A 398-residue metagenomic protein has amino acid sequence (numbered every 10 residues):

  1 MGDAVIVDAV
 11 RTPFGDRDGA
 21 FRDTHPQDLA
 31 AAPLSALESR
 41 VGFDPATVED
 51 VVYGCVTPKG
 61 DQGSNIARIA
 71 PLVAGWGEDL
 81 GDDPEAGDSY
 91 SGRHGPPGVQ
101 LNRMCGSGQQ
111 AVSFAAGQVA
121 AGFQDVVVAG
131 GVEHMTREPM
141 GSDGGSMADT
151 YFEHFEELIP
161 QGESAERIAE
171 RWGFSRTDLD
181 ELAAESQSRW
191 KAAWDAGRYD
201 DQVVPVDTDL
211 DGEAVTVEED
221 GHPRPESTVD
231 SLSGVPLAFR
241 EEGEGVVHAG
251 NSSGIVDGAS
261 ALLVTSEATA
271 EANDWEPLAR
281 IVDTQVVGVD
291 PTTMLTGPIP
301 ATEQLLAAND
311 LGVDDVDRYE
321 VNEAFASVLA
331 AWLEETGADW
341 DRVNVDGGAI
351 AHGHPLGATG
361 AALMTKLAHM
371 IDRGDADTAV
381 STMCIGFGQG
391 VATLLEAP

Functional and structural regions predicted by a protein language model:
M1-T24, A36, V229-L295, P300 (+3 more regions): Condensing-enzyme catalytic core mediating Claisen C-C bond formation in acyl metabolism
R11, D23-Q27, A31, D178-E267 (+2 more regions): N-terminal extracellular/periplasmic Venus flytrap/periplasmic-binding protein-like
D16, A116-W172, P225: Glycine-rich loop/linker segments at domain edges
D23-V119, D125-V126, V132-M147, V203-E218 (+1 more regions): Conserved beta-ketoacyl condensing-enzyme motif
P26-V41, I66-A70, A111, G162-I168 (+4 more regions): Short, well-ordered amphipathic alpha-helical segments that serve as non-catalytic structural scaffolds within diverse
C55-Q124, E156-Q161, S233-G254, E335-A362 (+2 more regions): Conserved catalytic cysteine-centered active-site region of acyl-thioester-dependent Claisen-condensing enzymes
L210, V282-A351: Active-site pocket-lining segment
